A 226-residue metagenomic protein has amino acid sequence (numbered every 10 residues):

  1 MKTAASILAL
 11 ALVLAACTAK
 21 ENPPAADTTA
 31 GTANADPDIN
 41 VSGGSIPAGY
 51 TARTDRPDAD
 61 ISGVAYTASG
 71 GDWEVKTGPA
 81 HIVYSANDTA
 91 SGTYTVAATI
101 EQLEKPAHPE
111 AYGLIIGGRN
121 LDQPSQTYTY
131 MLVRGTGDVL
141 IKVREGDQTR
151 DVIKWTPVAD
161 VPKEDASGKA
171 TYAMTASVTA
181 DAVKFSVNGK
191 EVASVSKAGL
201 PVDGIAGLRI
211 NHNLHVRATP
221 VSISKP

Functional and structural regions predicted by a protein language model:
L14-A16: C-terminal motif of bacterial Sec signal peptides marking the signal peptidase cleavage site
T18-K20: Bacterial signal peptide processing site
N22-A97, L103-K105: Low-complexity, Ser/Thr/Pro/Gly-rich disordered linker/stalk regions
A80-Q148: Secretory/extracellular carbohydrate-interaction modules and structurally similar beta-sandwich "look-alikes"
A98, A176, T219-I223: Extracellular beta-strand elements of beta-rich domains used for carbohydrate recognition/degradation or cell-matrix
Q148-A173: Short, aromatic/His-centered strand-loop micro-motif at the edge of beta-sheets
A166-V195: Carbohydrate-binding surfaces in secreted/extracellular proteins
V195-S222: Flexible glycan-contacting loops in extracellular carbohydrate-active proteins
